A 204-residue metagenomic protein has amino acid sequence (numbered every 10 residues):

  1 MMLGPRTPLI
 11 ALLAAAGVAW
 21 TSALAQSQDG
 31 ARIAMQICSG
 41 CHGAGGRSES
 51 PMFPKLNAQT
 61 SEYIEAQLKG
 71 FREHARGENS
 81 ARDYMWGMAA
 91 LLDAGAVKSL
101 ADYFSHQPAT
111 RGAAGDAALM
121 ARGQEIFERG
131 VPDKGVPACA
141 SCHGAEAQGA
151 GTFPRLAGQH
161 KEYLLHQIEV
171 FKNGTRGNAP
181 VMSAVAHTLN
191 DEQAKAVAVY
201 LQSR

Functional and structural regions predicted by a protein language model:
M1-A11: Bacterial N-terminal signal peptides that target proteins for export
I10-A19: Bacterial N-terminal signal peptides
W20-A34, R47-M52, H106-P132: Electrostatic cytochrome c docking/interface patches
Q26-H74: The feature marks the first
Q28-S39, Q124-A140, G149-Q167: Sequence context surrounding c-type heme c attachment/ligation sites in exported
C38-A44, L100, V136-E146, V197: The canonical Cys-X-X-Cys-His
E49-N57, F71-G115, A150-R155, N173-R204: Axial heme c-ligation environment in periplasmic c-type cytochrome domains
T60-K69, K161-K172: Short microdomains enriched in Cys/His and/or Lys/Arg
